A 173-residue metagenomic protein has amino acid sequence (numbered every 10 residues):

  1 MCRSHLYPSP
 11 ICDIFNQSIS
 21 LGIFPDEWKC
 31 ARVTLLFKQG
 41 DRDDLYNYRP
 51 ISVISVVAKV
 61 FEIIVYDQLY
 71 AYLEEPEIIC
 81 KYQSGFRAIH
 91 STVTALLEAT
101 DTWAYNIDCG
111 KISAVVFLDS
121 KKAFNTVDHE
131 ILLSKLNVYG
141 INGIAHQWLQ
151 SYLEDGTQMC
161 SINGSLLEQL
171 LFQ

Functional and structural regions predicted by a protein language model:
M1-Q173: Conserved pre-catalytic core of RNA-dependent polymerases
